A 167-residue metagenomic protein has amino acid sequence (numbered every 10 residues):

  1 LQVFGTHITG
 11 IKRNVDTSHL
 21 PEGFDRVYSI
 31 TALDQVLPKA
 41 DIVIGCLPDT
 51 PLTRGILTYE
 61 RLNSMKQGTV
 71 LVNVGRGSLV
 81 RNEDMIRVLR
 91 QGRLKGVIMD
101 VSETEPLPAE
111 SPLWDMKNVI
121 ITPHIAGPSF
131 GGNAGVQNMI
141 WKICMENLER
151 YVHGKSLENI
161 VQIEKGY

Functional and structural regions predicted by a protein language model:
Q2: Anion (oxyanion) recognition and catalysis
T6-H7: Residues at the starts of beta-strands that form the adenosine-phosphate
I11: The conserved SAM/SAH-binding core of class I Rossmann-like methyltransferase domains, concentrating on the hydrophobic
V15-P112: Rossmann-like adenosine-cofactor binding region
G68, V74-Y167: Rossmann-like dinucleotide-binding domain for NAD(H)/NADP(H)
